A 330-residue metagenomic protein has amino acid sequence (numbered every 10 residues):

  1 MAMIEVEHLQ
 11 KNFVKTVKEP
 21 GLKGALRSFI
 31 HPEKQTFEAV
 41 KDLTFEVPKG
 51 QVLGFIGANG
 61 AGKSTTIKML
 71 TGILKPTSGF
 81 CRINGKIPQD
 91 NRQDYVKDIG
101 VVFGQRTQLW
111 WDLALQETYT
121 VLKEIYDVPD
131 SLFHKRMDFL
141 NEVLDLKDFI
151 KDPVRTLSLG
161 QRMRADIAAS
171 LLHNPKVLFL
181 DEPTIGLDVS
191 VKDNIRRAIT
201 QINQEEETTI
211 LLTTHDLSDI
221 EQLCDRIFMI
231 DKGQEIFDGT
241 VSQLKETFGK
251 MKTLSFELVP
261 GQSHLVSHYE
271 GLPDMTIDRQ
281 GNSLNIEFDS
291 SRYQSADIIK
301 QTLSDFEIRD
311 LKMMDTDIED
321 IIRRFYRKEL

Functional and structural regions predicted by a protein language model:
G21-F29, T120, E124, S131-F149: Conserved ABC ATPase "signature" region
G79-D90, Y95-V96: Conserved ABC transporter NBD signature motif
D112, P153-L157: Conserved ABC ATPase signature
N174: Conserved catalytic motifs of ABC-family nucleotide-binding domains
L178-E182: Catalytic Walker B motif of ABC-type/P-loop ATPase nucleotide-binding domains
R196-D289: ABC transporter nucleotide-binding domain
